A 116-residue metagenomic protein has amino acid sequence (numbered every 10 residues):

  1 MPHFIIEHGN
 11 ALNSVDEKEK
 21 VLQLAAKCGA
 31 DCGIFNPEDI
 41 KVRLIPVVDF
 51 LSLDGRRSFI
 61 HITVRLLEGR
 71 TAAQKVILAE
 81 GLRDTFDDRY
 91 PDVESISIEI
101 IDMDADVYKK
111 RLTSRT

Functional and structural regions predicted by a protein language model:
P2-T116: A domain-level signal for the structural core that forms small-molecule/cofactor-binding pockets and catalytic centers
